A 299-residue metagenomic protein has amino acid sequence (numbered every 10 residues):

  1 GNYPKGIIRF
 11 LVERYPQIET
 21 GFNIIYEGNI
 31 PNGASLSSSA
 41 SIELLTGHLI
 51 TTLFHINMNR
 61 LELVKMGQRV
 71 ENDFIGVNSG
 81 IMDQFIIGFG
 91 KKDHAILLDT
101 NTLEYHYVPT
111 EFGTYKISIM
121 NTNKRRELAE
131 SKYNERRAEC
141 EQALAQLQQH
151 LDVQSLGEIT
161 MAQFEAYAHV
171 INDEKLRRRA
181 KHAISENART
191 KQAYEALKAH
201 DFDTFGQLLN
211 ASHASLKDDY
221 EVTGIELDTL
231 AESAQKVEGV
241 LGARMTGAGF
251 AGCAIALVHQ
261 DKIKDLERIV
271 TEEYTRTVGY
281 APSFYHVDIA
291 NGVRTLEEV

Functional and structural regions predicted by a protein language model:
G1, A40, N57, L61-V64 (+7 more regions): Conserved structured core elements
G1-T110, K262-I263: Gly/Ser-rich oxyanion-binding loop with an adjacent helix/lid that shapes the negatively charged ligand pocket
T20, I24, T114-K116, G252: Residues at beta-strand starts and edge strands
N29-L44, G239-L257: Glycine/serine-rich anion-binding loops at beta->alpha junctions that coordinate negatively charged ligand groups
G33, L53, E195, K217 (+1 more regions): Short, flexible active-site loop motifs that bind/organize anionic cofactors or intermediates
E62, I87, A254-H259, V299: Residue-level recognition of conserved structural "scaffold" positions that shape functional pockets and channels
H94-G242, L257-V299: C-terminal nucleotide
